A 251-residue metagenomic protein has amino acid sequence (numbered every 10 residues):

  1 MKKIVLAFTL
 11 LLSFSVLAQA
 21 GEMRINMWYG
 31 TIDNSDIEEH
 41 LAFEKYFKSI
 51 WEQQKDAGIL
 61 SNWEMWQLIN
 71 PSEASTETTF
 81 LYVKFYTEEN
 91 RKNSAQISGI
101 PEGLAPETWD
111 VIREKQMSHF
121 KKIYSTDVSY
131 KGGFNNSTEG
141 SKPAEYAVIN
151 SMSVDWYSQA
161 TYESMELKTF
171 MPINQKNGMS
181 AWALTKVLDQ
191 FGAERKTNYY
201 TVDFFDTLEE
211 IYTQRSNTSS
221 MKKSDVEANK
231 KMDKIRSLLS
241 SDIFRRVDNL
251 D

Functional and structural regions predicted by a protein language model:
M1-I4, Q19: Positively charged n-region of N-terminal signal peptides that target proteins for export
I4-S15: Sec-dependent N-terminal signal peptides
Q19-D251: Short S/T/G/P-rich N-terminal loop/turn motif that feeds into the first structured element of a domain
